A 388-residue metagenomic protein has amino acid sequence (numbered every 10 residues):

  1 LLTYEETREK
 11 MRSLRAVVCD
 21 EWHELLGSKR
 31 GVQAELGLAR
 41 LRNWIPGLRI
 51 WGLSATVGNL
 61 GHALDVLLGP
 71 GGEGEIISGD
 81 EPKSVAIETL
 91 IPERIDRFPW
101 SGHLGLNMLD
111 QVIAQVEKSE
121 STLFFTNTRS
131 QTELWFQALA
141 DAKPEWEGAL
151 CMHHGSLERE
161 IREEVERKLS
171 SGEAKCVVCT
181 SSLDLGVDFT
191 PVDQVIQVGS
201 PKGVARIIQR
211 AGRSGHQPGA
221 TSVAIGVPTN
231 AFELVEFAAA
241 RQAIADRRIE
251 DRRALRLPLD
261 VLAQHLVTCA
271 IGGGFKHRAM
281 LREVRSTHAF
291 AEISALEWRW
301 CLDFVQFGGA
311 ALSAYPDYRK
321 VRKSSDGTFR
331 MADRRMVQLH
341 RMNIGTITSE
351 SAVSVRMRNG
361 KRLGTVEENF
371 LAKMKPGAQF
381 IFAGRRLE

Functional and structural regions predicted by a protein language model:
L2-R330: Helicase motor core with emphasis on the C-terminal RecA-like subdomain
S313-E388: Conserved nucleotide-binding/hydrolysis modules and their immediate coupling elements across P-loop/ASCE NTPase motors
